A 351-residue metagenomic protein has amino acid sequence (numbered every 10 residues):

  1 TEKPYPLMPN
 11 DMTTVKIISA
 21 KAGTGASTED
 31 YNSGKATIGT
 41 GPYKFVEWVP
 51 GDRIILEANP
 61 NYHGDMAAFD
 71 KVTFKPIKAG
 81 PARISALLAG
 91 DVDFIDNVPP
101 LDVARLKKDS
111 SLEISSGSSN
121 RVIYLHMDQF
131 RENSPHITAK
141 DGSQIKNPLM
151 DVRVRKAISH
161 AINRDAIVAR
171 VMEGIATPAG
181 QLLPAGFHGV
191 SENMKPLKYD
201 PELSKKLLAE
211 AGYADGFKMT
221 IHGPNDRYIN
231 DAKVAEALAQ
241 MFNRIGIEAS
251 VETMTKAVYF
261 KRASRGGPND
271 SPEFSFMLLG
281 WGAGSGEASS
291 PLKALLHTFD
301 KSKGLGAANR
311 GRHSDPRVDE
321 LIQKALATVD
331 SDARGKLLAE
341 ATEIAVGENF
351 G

Functional and structural regions predicted by a protein language model:
T1-A22: Surface-exposed binding/hinge segments that line and control ligand-binding clefts or catalytic entry sites
Y5, G34-T37, P42-V171, T177 (+1 more regions): Extracytoplasmic/periplasmic ligand-capture domains
G25: PG/GG-rich flexible active-site loop of Rossmann-like NAD(P)H-dependent oxidoreductases, especially the SDR superfamily
T28: Active-site-proximal, glycine-rich beta->alpha crossover segments in alpha/beta enzymes that shape flexible
Q181-L183: Flexible hinge/switch segments at interdomain interfaces of large molecular machines
